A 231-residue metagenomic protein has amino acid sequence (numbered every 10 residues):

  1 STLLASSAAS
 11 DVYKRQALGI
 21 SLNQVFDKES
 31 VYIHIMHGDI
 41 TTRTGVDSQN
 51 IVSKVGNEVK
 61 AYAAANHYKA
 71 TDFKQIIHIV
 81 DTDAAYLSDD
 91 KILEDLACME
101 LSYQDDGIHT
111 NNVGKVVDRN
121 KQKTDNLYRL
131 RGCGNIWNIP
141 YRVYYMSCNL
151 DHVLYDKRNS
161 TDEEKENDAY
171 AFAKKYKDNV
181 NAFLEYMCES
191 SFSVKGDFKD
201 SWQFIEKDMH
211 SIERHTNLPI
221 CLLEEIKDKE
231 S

Functional and structural regions predicted by a protein language model:
T2-A5, A9-Y13: Short, small-residue-biased leader/transition segments that mark boundaries at the very start of proteins
A17-Q49, G56-S231: C-terminal accessory helical subdomains adjacent to catalytic cores in phosphodiester- and nucleotide-handling enzymes
